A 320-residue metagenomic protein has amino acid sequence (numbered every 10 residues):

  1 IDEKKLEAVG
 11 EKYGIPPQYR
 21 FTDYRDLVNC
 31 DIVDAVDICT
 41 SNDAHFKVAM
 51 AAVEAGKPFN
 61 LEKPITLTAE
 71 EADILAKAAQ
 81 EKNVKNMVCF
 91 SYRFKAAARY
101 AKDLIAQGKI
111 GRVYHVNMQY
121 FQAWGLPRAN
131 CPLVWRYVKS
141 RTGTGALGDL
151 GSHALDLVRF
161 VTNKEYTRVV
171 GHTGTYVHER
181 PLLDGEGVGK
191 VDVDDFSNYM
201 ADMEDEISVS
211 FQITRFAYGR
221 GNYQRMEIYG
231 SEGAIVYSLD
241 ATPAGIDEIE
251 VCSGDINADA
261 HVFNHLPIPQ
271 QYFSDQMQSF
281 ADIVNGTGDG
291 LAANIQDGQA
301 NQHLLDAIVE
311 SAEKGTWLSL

Functional and structural regions predicted by a protein language model:
I1-Y13: NAD(P)-binding Rossmann-fold cofactor-contacting core
K12, A35-I38, D73, E81 (+4 more regions): C-terminal helix-rich "cap/oligomerization" subdomain common to oxidoreductases
Y13-A78: Beta-loop-alpha module in the N-terminal Rossmann-like domain of NAD(P)-dependent dehydrogenases, especially those
L61, N86-V88, N117, F211 (+1 more regions): Hydrophobic residues in well-ordered beta-strands that form the structural core
A72-S91, G111-H115: Rossmann-fold dehydrogenase core element
Y92-K190, G315: Predominantly a Rossmann-like dinucleotide-binding segment in NAD(P)-dependent oxidoreductases
D156-G245, S274-G288: Contiguous beta-strand/loop segments that form the cofactor/metal-binding neighborhood of enzyme cores
